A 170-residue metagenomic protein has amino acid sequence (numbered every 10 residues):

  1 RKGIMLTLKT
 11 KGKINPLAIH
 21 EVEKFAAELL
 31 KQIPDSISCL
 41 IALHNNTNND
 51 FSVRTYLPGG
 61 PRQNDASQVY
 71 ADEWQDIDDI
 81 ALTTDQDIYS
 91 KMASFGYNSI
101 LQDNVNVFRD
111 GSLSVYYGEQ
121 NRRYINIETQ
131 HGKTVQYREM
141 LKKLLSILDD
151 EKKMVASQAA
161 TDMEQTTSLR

Functional and structural regions predicted by a protein language model:
R1-L169: Structured catalytic-domain cores with a bias toward divalent-metal coordination
